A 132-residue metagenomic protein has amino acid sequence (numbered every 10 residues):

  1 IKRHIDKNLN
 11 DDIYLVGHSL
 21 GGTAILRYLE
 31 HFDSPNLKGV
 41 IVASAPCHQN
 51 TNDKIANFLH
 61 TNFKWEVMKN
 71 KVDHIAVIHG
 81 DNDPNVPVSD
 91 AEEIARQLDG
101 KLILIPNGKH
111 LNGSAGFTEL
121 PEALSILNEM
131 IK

Functional and structural regions predicted by a protein language model:
K2-D11: Conserved acidic catalytic loop of the alpha/beta-hydrolase fold
V16-L26: Gly/Ala-rich beta-loop-alpha elbow adjacent to hydrolase catalytic centers
D33-N36, W65-V72, R96-L98: Short, conserved loop/helix-junction motifs that constitute active-site signature segments in enzyme catalytic cores
V40-N50: Active-site nucleophile loop of the alpha/beta-hydrolase fold
T61-H74, P121, E129-I131: Conserved serine/cysteine hydrolase catalytic core
K71, A76-H79, D83: Short beta-strand/loop motif that positions the catalytic acidic residue of the alpha/beta-hydrolase fold
P84-D90: Conserved alpha/beta-hydrolase "acid-adjacent" motif
G108-L120: Catalytic histidine-centered segment of alpha/beta-hydrolase-like enzymes
